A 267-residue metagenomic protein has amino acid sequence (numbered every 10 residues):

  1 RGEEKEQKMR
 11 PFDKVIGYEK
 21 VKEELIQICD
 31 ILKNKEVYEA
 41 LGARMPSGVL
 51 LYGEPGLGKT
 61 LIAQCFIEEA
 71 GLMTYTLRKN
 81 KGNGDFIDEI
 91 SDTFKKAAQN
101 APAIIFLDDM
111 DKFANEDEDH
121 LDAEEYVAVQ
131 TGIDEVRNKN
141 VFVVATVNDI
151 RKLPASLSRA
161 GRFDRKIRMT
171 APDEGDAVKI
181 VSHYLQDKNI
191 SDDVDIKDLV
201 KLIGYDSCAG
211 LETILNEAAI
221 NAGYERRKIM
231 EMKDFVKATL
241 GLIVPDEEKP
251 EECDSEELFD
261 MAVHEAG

Functional and structural regions predicted by a protein language model:
R1-K8: Interdomain "pre-motor" coupling segment immediately N-terminal to P-loop NTPase/helicase cores
Q7, F113-E116, I190-Y205, E217 (+2 more regions): Short conserved motifs of the RecA-like P-loop NTPase core
R10-V200: Walker A/P-loop NTP-binding motif of AAA+ ATPase domains
E36, I105, E118, R226 (+1 more regions): Short amphipathic alpha-helical interaction/hinge segments
G132, I180, I214-E217, A238: Generic recognition of well-ordered alpha-helical segments
K201-K233, L240-E248: AAA+ ATPase "lid" subdomain C-terminal helix
F259: Membrane-embedded alpha-helical segments that form the functional core of polytopic membrane enzymes, especially those
A262, A266-G267: Active-site His/Glu-centered metal-binding helix of metallohydrolases
